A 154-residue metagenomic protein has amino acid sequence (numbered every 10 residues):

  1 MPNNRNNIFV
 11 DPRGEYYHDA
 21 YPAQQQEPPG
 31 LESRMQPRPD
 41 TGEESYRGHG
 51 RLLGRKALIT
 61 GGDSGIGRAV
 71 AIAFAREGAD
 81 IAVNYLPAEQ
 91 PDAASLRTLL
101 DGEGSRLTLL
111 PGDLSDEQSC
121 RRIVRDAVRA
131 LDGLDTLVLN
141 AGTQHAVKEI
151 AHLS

Functional and structural regions predicted by a protein language model:
M1-L53: Non-catalytic terminal and boundary segments that flank Rossmann-like NAD(P)-dependent oxidoreductase
H49-V83: Canonical Rossmann dinucleotide-binding motif of NAD(H)/NADP(H)-dependent dehydrogenases/reductases, specifically
T60, P111-G112, L134-G142: Rossmann-fold scaffold of SDR-type NAD(P)-dependent oxidoreductases
A79-S95: Conserved glycine-rich Rossmann-like NAD(P)H-binding loop of the short-chain dehydrogenase/reductase
Q90-P91, L110-R125: The beta1-alpha1 cofactor-binding region of Rossmann-like NAD(H)/NADP(H)-dependent oxidoreductases
L100-L107: A short helix-to-beta-strand connector/capping loop
R121, T143-S154: Conserved mid-core segment of classical short-chain dehydrogenase/reductases
A127-D132: Glycine-rich phosphate-binding loop signature in dinucleotide/nucleotide-binding domains
